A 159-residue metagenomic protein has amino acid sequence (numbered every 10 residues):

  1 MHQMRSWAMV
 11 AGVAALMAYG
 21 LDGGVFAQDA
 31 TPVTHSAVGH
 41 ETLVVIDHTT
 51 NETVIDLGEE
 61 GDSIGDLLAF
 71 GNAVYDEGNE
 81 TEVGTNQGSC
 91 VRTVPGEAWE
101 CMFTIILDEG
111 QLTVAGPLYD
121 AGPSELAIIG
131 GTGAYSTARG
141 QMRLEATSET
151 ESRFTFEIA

Functional and structural regions predicted by a protein language model:
R5-M9, A18-A159: Targeting-peptide/extracellular-domain and disordered-appendage signature
